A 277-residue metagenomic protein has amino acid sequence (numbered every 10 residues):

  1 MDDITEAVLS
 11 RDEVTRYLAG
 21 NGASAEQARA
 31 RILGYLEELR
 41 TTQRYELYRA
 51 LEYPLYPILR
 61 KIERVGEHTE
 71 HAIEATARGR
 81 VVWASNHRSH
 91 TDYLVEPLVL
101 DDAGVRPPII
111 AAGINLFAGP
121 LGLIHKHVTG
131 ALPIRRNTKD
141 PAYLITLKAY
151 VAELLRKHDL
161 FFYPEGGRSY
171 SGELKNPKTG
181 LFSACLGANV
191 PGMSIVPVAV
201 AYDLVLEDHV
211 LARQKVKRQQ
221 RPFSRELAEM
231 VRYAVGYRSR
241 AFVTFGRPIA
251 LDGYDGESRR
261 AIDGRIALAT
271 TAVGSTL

Functional and structural regions predicted by a protein language model:
M1-L277: Membrane-interfacial terminal anchoring regions of lipid-handling membrane enzymes
